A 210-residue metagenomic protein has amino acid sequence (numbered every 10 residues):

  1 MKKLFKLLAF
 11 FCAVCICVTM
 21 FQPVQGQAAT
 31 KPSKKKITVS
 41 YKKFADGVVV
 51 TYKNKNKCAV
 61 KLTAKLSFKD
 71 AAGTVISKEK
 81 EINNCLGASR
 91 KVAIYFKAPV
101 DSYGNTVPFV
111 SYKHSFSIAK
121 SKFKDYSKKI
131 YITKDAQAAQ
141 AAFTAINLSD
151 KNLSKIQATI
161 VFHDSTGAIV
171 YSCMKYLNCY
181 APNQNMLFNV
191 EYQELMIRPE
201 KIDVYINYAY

Functional and structural regions predicted by a protein language model:
M1-F11: Bacterial N-terminal signal peptides that target proteins for export
F10-T19: Bacterial N-terminal signal peptides
V18-P32: Sec-dependent signal peptide cleavage junction
P32-K35, K43, A98-Q140, N189-Y210: Terminal connector regions
Y52-N56, A145-D150: Asparagine-centered strand-capping/turn motif at beta-strand->loop junctions
K57-L62, I76, D150-K155, I169-V170: Short acidic/proline- and small/hydrophobic-mixed sequence motifs that coincide with surface turns and coil-to-beta
T63-K69, Q157-H163: Beta-strand signatures of extracellular beta-sandwich domains
T74-Y103, V170-M196: Intrinsically disordered, low-complexity Pro/Gly/Ser/Thr-rich segments with frequent PxxP/GP/PP motifs and embedded
